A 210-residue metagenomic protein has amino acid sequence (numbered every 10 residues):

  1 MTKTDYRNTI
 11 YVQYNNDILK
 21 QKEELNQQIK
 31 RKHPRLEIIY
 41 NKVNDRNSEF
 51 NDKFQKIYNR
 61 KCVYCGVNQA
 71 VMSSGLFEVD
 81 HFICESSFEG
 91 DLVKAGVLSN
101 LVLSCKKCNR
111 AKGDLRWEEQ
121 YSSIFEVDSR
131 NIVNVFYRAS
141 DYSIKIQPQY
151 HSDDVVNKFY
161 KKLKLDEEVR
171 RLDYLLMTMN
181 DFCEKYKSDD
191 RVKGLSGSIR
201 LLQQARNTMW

Functional and structural regions predicted by a protein language model:
M1-R7: Extended, low-complexity, charged intrinsically disordered regions
T2, N16-Y64, F88-V97: Short, charged surface segments at domain edges that flank catalytic/cofactor-binding sites
R7-D17: Short N-terminal leader segment in a subset of presequences, especially plant chloroplast and some mitochondrial
F50-L76, C105-C108: Short cysteine-rich loop/turn motifs with clustered Cys
N59, L98-V102, N131-V133, D141: Extracellular structured ligand-interaction cores
V67-L103, K112-D128: Histidine-centered nuclease catalytic patch
N109-M179: Domain-level detector of nuclease and nuclease-like folds in predominantly extracellular/periplasmic contexts
D154-W210: C-terminal, charged low-complexity interaction regions
